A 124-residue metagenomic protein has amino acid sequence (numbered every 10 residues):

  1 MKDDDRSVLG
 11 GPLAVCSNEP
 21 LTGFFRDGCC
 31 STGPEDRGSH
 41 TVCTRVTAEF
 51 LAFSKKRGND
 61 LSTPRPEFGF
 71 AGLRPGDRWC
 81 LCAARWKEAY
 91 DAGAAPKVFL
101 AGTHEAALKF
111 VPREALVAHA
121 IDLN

Functional and structural regions predicted by a protein language model:
M1-E49, A118-D122: Extended boundary segments
R45-D60: Short, basic/aromatic beta-hairpin or loop at an interaction surface
S62-G69: Short alpha-helix capping/helix-loop boundary micro-motifs
W86-K109: Short, compositionally biased
E105-N124: Glycine- and charge-enriched low-complexity intrinsically disordered segments
